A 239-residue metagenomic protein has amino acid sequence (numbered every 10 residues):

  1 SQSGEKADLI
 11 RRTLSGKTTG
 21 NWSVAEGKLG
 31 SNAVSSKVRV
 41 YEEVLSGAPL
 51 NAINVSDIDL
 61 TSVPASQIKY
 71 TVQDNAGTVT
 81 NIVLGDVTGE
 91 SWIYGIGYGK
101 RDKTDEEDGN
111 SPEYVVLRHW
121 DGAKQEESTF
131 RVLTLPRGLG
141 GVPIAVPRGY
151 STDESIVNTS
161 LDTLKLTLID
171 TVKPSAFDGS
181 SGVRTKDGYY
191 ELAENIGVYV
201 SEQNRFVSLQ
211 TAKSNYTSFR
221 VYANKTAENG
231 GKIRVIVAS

Functional and structural regions predicted by a protein language model:
S1-S239: ...the same signal can extend to comparable exposed beta-sheet modules with similar sequence chemistry even outside
